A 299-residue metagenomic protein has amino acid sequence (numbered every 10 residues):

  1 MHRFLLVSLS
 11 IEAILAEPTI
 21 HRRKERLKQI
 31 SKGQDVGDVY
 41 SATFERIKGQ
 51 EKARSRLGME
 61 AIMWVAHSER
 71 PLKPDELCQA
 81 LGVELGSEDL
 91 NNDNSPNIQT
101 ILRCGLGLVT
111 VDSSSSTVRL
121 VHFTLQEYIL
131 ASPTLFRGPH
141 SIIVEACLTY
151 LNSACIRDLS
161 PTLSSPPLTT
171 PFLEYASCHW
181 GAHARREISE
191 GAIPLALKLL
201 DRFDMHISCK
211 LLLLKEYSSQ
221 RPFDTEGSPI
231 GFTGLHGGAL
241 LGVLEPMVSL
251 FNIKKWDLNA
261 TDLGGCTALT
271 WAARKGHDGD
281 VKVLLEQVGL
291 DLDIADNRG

Functional and structural regions predicted by a protein language model:
H2-A260, G264-T267, W271-H277: Leucine/isoleucine-rich amphipathic helices and adjacent mixed helix/strand linkers that form non-membrane
K255-W256, V288-L290: Ankyrin-repeat C-terminal turn/loop position
L292-G299: Short, intrinsically disordered, charge-balanced linker/junction segments flanking boundaries in proteins
